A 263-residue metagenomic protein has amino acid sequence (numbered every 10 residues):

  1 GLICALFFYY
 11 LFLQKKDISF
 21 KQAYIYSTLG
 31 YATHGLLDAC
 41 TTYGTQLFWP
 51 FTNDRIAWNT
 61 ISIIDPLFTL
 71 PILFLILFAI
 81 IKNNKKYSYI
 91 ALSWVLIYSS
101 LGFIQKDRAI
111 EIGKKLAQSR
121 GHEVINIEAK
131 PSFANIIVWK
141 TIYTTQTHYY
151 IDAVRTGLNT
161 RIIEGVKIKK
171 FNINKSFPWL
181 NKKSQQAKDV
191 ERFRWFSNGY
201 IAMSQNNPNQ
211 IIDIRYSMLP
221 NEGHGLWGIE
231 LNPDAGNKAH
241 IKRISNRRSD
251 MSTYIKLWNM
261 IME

Functional and structural regions predicted by a protein language model:
G1-E111, K115-E123, E128-P131: N-terminal membrane-targeting hydrophobic helices
D54, A134, M218: Residue-level detector of flexible, active-site-proximal loop/helix-junction positions within diverse enzyme catalytic
I125-N126, V138-K140, T144-E263: Extracytosolic and intramembrane catalytic regions of membrane-associated proteins in envelope/secretory systems
P131-A134, V138: ATP/pyrophosphate-binding catalytic subdomain of soluble kinases
